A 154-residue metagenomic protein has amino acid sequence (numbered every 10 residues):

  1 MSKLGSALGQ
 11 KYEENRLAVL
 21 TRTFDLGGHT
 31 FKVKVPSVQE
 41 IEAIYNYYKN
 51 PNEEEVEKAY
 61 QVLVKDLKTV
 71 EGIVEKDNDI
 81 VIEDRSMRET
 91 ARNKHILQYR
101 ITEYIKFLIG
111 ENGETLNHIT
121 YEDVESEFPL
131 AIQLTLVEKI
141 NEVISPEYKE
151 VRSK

Functional and structural regions predicted by a protein language model:
S2-L17: Extended acidic low-complexity intrinsically disordered regions
L20-G28: Short acidic-hydrophobic surface loop/beta-edge motif
H29, K34-K154: Short, surface-exposed, charged amphipathic helix/loop patches that serve as local interaction elements
